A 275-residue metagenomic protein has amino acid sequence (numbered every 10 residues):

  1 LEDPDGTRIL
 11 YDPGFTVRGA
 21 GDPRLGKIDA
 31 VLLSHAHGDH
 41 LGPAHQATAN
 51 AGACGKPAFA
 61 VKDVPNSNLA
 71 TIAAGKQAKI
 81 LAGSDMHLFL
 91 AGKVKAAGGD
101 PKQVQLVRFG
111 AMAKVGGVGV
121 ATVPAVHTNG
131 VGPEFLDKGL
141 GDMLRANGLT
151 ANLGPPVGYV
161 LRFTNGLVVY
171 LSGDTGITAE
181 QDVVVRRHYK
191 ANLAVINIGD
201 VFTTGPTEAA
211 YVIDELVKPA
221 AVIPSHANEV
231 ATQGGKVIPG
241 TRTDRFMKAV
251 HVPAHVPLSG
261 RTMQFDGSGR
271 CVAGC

Functional and structural regions predicted by a protein language model:
L1, D12, H35, P43 (+6 more regions): Divalent metal-coordination and catalytic microenvironments
L1-R24, L106-R186, Q264-C275: Core dinuclear metal-dependent hydrolase active-site scaffold
G6-I9, G14-A82, F89, A96-D100 (+2 more regions): Active-site metal-binding motif and surrounding structural segment of the metallo-beta-lactamase
P13-F15, A36, D85, A125-V126 (+3 more regions): Active-site metal-binding loops of divalent metal-dependent hydrolases
A44-Q46, P133, P206-T207: Short, solvent-exposed loop/turn and secondary-structure capping segments
I72-A113, Y211-C275: Binuclear metal-ion centers of metallo-dependent hydrolases, dominated by the metallo-beta-lactamase
Q181-D182, P206-T207, G235-V237: Conserved strand-to-helix beginnings and helix N-cap segments that scaffold or border functional pockets
D200-P206, A231-G234: Acidic-and-aromatic substrate-binding clefts and catalytic sites of carbohydrate-active enzymes
